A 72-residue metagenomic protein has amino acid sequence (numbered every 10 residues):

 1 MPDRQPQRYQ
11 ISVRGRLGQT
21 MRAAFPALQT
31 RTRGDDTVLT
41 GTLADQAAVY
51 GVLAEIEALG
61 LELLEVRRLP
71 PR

Functional and structural regions predicted by a protein language model:
M1-P6: Intrinsically disordered, low-complexity and often Lys/Arg-enriched segments
R8-P71: Amphipathic, hydrophobic secondary-structure cores in small proteins
